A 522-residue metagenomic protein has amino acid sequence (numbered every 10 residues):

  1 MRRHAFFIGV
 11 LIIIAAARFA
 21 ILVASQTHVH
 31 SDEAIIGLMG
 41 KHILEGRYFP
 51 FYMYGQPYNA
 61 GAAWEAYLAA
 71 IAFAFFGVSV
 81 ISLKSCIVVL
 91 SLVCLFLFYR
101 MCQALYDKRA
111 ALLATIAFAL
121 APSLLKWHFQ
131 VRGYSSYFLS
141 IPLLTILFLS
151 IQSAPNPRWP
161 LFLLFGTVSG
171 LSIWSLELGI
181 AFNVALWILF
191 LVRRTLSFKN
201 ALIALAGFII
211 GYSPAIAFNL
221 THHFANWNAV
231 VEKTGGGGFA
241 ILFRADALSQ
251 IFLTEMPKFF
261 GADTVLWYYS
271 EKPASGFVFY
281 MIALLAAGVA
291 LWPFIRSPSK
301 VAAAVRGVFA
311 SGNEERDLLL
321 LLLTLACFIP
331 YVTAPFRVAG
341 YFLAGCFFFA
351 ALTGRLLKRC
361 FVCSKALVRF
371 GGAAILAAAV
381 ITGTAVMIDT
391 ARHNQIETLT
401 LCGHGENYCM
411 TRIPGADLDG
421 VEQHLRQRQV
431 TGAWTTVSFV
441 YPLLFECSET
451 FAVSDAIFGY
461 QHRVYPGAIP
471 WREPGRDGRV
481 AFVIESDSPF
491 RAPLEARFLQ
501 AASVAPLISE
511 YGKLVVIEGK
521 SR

Functional and structural regions predicted by a protein language model:
R2-A5, Y99, Q103-A104, A110 (+4 more regions): Membrane-interface helix-loop-helix junctions at transmembrane boundaries of multi-pass membrane enzymes, predominantly
I14-A17, A114-P122, S169, I173: Short helix- or helix-capping micro-motifs that position conserved polar/aromatic residues at function-defining sites
R18-I21, A34-Y67, I71-A72, F239: Extracytosolic helix-loop segments that constitute the early lumenal/periplasmic catalytic or substrate-binding loops
L143, F277-I282, N313-K365, G371: Hydrophobic/aromatic-rich transmembrane helices and adjacent perimembrane loops
L144-L164, S172, L191: Membrane-interface transmembrane helices that cradle and orient dolichyl/undecaprenyl
L161-L176, I188, G207-Y212: Membrane-interface alpha helices of multi-pass inner-membrane proteins
N183-W292: Transmembrane-lumen/periplasm boundary regions of multi-pass, lipid-linked membrane glycan transferases
A339, R369-R428, F439-P442, E446-C447: Membrane-proximal, lumen/periplasm-facing interface regions of secretory-pathway glyco- and lipid-modifying enzymes
